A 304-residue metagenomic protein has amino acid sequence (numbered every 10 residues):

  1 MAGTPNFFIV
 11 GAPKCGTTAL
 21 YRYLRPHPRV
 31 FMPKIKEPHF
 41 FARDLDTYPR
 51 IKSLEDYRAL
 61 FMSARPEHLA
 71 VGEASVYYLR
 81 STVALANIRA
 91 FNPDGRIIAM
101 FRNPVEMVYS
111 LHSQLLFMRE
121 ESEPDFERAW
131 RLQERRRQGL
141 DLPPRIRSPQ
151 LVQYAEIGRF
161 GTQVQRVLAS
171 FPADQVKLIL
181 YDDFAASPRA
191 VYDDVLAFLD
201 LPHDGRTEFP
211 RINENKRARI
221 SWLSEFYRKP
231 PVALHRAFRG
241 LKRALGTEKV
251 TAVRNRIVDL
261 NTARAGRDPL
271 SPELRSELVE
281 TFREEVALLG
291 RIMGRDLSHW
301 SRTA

Functional and structural regions predicted by a protein language model:
M1-T82, N87-P149, F171: PAPS-dependent sulfotransferase catalytic core
A2, V10-P13, D46, R50 (+6 more regions): Aromatic-acidic/polar surface patches that form glycan- and anion
H27, E37-P38, S75-V76, L151 (+5 more regions): Generic secondary-structure boundary/loop-capping signal
R29, P66, D204, V286-A287 (+1 more regions): Generic structural signal for secondary-structure transition and capping sites
K36, Q165-S276, E280, G294-A304: The conserved 3'-phosphoadenosine-5'-phosphosulfate
I51-R65, E121-E208, Y227: PAPS-dependent sulfotransferase catalytic domain
Y57-L60, A84, F160-V164, V191 (+2 more regions): Alpha-helical packing segments of well-folded alpha/beta enzyme cores
